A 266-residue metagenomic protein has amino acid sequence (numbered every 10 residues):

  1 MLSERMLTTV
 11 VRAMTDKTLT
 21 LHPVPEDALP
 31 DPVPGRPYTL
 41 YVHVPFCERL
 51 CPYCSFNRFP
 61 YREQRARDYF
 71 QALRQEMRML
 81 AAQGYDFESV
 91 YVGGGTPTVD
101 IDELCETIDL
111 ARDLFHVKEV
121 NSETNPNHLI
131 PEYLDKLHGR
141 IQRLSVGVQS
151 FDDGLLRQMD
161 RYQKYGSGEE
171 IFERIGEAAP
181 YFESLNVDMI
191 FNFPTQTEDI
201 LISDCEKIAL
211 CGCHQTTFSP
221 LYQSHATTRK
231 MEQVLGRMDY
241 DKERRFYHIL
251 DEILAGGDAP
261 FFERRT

Functional and structural regions predicted by a protein language model:
M1-L40, E48-R49: Flexible, acidic/Gly-rich N-terminal and inter-domain linker regions that tether and position cofactor-handling modules
P34, Y41, I249-I253: Short, charged low-complexity linear motifs
T39, P52, G93: Divalent metal-dependent hydrolysis catalytic cores, especially in the metallo-beta-lactamase
L40-V42, V146: Short beta-strand motif preference
V42-R58: Local cysteine-cluster metal-coordination motifs and their immediate loop/turn environment, predominantly Fe-S cluster
R58-Q83, E88-L250: Conserved non-cysteine loop/helix-boundary elements of the Radical SAM core domain that shape
L250-T266: C-terminal accessory regions of radical SAM enzymes
